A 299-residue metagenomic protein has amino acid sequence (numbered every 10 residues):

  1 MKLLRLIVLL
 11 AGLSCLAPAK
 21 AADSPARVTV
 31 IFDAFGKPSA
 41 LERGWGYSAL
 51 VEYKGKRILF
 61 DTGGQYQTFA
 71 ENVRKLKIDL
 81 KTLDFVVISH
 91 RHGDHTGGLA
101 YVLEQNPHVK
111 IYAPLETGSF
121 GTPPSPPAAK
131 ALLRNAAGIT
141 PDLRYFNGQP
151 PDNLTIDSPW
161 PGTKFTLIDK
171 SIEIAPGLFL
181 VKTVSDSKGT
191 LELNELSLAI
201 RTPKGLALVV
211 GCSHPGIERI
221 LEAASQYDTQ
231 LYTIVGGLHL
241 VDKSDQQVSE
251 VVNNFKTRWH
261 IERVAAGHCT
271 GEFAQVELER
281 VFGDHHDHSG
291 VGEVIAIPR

Functional and structural regions predicted by a protein language model:
L6-C15: Bacterial N-terminal signal peptides
A19-D23: Boundary at the C-terminal end of the N-terminal hydrophobic targeting segment
R27-L76, L191-V210: Conserved beta-strand hairpin/beta-sheet module of binuclear metal-dependent hydrolase folds, prominently
K37-P38, Y66-T68, G93-G97, G118-G121 (+3 more regions): Active-site environment of divalent metal-dependent phosphoester hydrolases
V51, D61, V73, H90 (+4 more regions): Divalent metal-coordination and catalytic microenvironments
Q67-E116, S225-V235, H239: Active-site metal-binding motif and surrounding structural segment of the metallo-beta-lactamase
K110, S197, P203-V294: Cap/insert and terminal regions of metallo-dependent hydrolase folds
T117-L196, D287-P298: Metallo-beta-lactamase
